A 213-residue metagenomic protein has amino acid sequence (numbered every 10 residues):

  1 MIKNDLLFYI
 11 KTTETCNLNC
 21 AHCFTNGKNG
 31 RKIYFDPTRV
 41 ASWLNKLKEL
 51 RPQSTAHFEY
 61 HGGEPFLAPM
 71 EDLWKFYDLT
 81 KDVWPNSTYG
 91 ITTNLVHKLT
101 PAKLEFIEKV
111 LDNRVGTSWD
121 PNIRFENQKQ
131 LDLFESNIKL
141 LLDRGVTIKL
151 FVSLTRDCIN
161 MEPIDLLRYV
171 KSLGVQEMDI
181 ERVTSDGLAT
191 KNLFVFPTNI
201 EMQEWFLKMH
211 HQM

Functional and structural regions predicted by a protein language model:
I2-T38: Canonical Radical SAM [4Fe-4S] cluster-binding loop centered on the CxxxCxxC motif and its immediate flanking residues
L7, G27-F35, Q53-A68, V83-L99 (+3 more regions): Core AdoMet radical
N17, N94, C158-N160: Asparagine-centered polar/low-complexity signal
K32, R124-M213: Radical SAM enzyme [4Fe-4S]-AdoMet core and its adjacent flexible, acidic and glycine-rich loops/tails across
W43-E49: A short, N-terminal amphipathic alpha-helix
M70-D78, L99-I107, M161-L167: Distinct, well-ordered alpha-helical segments
F76-V83, E105-V110, S136-L141: Catalytic-core regions built around general acid/base machinery
